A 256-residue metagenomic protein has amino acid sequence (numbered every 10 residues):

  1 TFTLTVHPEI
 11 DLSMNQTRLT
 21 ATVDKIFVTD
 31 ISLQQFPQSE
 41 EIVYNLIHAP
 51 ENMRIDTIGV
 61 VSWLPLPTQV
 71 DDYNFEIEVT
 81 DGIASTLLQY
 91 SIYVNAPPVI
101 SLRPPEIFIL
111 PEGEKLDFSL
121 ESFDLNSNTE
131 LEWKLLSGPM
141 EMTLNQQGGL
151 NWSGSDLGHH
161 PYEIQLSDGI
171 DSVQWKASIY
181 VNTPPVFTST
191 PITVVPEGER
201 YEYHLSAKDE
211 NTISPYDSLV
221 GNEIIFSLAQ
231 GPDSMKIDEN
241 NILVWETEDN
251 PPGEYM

Functional and structural regions predicted by a protein language model:
T1-H7, T86-N95, S172-V181: C-terminal edge beta-strand
P8-L12, P50-M53, P98-I100, P105 (+3 more regions): Proline-centered linker/hinge motifs at extracellular inter-domain junctions
Q16-A21, P105-L110, T190-V195: Short beta-strand segments of immunoglobulin-like
I26-L33, K115-S122, R200-A207: A short beta-strand segment in extracellular, disulfide-stabilized domains
L33-V43, F123-E132, K208-I225: Extracellular acidic loop/turn motifs
E51-L66, M140-G154, D233-E248: Strand-loop-strand motifs at the edges of beta-sheets in extracellular beta-sandwich domains
D71-F75, G158-Y162, G253-M256: Exposed beta-strand face motif in extracellular beta-rich ectodomains
